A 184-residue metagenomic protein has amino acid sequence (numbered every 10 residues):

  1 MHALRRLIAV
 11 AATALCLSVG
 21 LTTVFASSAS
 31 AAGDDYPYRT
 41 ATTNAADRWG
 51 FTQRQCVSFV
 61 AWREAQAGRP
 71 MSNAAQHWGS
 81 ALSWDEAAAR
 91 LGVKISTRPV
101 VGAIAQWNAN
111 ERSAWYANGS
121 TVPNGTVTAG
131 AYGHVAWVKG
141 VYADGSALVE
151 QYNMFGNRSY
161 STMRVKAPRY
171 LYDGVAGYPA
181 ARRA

Functional and structural regions predicted by a protein language model:
M1-A31: Secretory targeting and sorting signals
A3-L7, D34, A167-Y172: Short, basic/polar N-terminal leader/transit segment immediately after the initiator methionine
V10, T23-S27, W78-G79, S83-W84 (+1 more regions): A sequence-level detector of short, solvent-exposed, charge-rich linear segments
G20, E111, A117, S159-S161: Generic alpha-helix signal with a bias toward terminal, lower-confidence helices and secondary-structure junctions
V24, S83, S96, P123 (+2 more regions): Intrinsically disordered, low-complexity, compositionally biased regions/tails
S27-S28, N118, K166: Short, charged/polar low-complexity linear motifs in solvent-exposed/disordered segments
A32-A143, A147-Y152: Secreted/periplasmic proteins that engage bacterial cell-wall peptidoglycan
T126, A131-A184: Aromatic- and glycine-rich peptidoglycan recognition patches
